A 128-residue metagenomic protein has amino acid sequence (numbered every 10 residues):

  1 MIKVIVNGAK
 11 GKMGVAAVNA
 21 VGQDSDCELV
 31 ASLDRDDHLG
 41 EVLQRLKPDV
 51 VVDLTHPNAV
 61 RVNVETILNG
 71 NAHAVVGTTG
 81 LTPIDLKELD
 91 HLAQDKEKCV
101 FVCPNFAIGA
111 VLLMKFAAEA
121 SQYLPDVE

Functional and structural regions predicted by a protein language model:
M1-V4: Extreme N-terminal starter segment of soluble prokaryotic enzymes
N7-K10, G14-V18: N-terminal Rossmann NAD(P)H-binding glycine-rich loop of SDR-like oxidoreductase domains
N19-Q23, E65, H91, A118 (+1 more regions): Short, well-ordered alpha-helices that flank and scaffold nucleotide-derived cofactor binding pockets
A20-E41: NAD(P)-binding Rossmann-fold cofactor-contacting core
Q44, V50, L54-T78, P83-H91: Rossmann-fold NAD(P) dinucleotide-binding segment
T78-V102, V111, K115-E119: Rossmann-fold NAD(P)-binding glycine/threonine-rich loop
V100, Y123-E128: Short, structured loop/turn "capping" segments at alpha-beta junctions
